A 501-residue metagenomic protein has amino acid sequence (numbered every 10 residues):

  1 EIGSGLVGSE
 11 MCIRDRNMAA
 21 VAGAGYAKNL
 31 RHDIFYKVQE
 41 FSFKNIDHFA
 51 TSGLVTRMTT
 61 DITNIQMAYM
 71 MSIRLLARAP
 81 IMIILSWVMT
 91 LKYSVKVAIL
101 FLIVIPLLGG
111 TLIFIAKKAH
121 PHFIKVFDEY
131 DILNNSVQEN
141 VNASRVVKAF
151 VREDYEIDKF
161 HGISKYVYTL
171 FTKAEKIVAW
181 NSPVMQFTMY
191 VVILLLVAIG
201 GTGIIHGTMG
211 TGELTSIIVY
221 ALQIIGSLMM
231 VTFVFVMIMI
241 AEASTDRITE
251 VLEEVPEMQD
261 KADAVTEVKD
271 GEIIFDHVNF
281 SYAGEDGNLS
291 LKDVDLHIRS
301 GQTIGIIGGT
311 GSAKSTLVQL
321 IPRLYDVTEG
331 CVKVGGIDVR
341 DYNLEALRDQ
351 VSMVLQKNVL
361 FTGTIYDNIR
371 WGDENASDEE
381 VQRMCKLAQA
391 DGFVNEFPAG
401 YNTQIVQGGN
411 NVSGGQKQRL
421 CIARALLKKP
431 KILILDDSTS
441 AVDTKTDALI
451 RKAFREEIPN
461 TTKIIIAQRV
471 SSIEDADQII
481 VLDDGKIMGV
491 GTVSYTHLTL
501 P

Functional and structural regions predicted by a protein language model:
E1-I2, L6-I13, T496-P501: Conserved small/polar residues in nucleotide/adenosyl-binding loops
S4, E40-K44, T60-Y69, I73 (+7 more regions): An intracellular "coupling" helix at the cytosolic face of ABC transporter transmembrane type-1 domains
M11-I13, M58, V231, V354 (+2 more regions): Hydrophobic beta-strand positions within the nucleotide-binding domains of ABC ATPases
L85, M89-V104, K173-R247, V251-L252: Helix-loop-helix
E257-V268: Pre-NBD coupling/linker segments of ABC/ABC-like ATPases
T266-L498: ABC-type nucleotide-binding domain
